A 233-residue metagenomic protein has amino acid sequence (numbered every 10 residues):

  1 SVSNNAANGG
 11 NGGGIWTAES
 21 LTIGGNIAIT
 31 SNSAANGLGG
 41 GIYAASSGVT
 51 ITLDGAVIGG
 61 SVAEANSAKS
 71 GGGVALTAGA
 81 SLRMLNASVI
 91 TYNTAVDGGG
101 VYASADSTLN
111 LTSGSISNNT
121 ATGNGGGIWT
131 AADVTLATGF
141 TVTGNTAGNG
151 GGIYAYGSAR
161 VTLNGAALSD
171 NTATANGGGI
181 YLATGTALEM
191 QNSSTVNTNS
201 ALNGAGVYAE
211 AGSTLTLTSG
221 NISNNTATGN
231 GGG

Functional and structural regions predicted by a protein language model:
S1-W16, N26-Y43, V57-G73, A87-Y102 (+5 more regions): Glycine-centered low-complexity coil/loop motifs and glycine-rich tracts, especially the flexible linkers
T17-A18, I23, A44, I51-L53 (+12 more regions): Extracellular beta-strand solenoids
E19, I27, G48-V49, A56 (+12 more regions): Small-residue (G/S/T/A) turn/hinge positions that recur once per unit in extracellular repeat modules
L21, N66, S81, G99 (+6 more regions): Intrinsically disordered, low-complexity regions of eukaryotic proteins
T22, T50, A75-T77, T122 (+5 more regions): Ala/Thr-enriched low-complexity intrinsically disordered regions
